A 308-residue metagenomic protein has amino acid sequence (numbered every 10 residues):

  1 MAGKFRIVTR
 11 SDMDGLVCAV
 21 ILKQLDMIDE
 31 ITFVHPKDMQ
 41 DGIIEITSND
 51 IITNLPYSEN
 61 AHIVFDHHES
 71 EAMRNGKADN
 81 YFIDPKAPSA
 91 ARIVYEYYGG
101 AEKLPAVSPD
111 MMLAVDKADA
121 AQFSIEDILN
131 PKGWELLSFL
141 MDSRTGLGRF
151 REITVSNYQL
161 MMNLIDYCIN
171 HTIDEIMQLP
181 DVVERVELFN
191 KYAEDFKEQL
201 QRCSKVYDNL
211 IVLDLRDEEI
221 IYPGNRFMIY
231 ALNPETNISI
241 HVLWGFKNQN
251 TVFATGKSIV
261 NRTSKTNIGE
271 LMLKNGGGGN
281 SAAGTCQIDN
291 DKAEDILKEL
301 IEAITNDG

Functional and structural regions predicted by a protein language model:
M1-T145, V186-E187, K191, K205-I211 (+4 more regions): Replace "Mg2+/Mn2+-dependent" with "divalent metal-dependent
G99-A101, M162, H171, L200 (+1 more regions): Generic alpha-helical secondary structure signal
S143-V183: Long, charge-rich alpha-helical interaction segments
D166-L215: Active-site rim beta-loop-alpha module in soluble metabolic enzymes
